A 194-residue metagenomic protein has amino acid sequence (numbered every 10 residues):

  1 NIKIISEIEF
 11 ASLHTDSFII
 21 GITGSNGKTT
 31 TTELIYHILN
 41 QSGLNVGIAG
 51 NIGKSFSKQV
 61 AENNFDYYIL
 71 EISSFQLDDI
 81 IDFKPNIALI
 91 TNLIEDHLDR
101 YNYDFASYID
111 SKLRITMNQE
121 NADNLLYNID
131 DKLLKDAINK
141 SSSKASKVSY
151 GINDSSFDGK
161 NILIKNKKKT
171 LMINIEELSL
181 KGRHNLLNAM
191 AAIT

Functional and structural regions predicted by a protein language model:
K3-I129, L133-A145, I193-T194: Phosphate-binding loop of NTP-binding sites
N102-I109, D123, K144-T194: Adenine nucleotide phosphate-binding catalytic loops in nucleotide-utilizing enzymes
